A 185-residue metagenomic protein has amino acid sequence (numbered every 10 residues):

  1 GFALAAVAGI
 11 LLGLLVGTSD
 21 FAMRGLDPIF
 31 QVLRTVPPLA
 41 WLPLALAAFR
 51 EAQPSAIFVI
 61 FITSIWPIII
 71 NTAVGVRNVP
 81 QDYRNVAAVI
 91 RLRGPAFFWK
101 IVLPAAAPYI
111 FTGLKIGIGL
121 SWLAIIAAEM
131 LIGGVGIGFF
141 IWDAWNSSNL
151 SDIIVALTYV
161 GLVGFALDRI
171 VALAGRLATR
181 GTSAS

Functional and structural regions predicted by a protein language model:
G1-L15: Transmembrane alpha-helix signature in integral membrane proteins
V16-F21, F49-E51, T63, I132-V135 (+1 more regions): Short helix-capping/hinge motifs at transmembrane helix termini and TM-loop junctions
D20, R77, P108, I154-S185: C-terminal transmembrane helix and the adjacent membrane-cytosol boundary/short C-terminal tail of inner/organellar
A22-L33, Y83, G94, I141-A144 (+3 more regions): Hydrophobic alpha-helical segments of integral membrane proteins, encompassing both true transmembrane helices
Q31-P67, V74-G75: Generic hydrophobic transmembrane alpha-helix motif, especially the helices
F58, I62, G94-A128, S151-V155 (+3 more regions): Transmembrane alpha-helices
I68-I116, I141: Short cytoplasmic-facing helical segments at TM-TM junctions of multi-pass membrane proteins
I132-W145: Short hydrophobic, aromatic-rich alpha-helical segments embedded in or entering the lipid bilayer of multi-pass
